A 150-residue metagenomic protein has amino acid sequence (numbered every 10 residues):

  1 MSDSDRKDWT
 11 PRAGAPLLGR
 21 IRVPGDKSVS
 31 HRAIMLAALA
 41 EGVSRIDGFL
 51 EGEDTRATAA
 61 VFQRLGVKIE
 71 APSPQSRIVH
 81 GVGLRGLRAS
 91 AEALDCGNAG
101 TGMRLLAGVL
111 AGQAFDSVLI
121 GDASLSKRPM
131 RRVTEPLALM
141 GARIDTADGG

Functional and structural regions predicted by a protein language model:
M1-G150: Structural preference for solvent-exposed beta-strand-turn elements and adjacent flexible terminal/loop segments within
